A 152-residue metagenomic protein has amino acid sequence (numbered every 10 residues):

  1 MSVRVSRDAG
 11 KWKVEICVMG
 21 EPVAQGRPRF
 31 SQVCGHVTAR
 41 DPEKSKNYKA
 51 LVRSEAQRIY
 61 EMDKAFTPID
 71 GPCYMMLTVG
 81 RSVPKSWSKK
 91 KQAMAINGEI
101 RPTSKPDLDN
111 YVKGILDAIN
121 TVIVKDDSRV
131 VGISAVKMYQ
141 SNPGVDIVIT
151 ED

Functional and structural regions predicted by a protein language model:
M1-D152: Acidic, proline/glycine-enriched N-terminal capping motif
